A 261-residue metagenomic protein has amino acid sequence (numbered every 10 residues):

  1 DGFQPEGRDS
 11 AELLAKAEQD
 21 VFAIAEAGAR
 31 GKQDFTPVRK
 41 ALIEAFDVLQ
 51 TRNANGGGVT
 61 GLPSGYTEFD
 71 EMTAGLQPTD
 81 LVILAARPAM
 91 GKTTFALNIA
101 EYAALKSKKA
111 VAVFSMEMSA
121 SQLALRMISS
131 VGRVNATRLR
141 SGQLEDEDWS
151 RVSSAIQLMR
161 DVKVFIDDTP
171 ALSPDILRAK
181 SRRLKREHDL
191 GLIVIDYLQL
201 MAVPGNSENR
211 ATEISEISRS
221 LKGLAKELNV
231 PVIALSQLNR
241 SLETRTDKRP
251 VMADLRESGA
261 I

Functional and structural regions predicted by a protein language model:
D1-N55, V59, T79, A89-M90 (+3 more regions): Short, small/acidic-rich helices and loops at N termini and domain boundaries of DNA replication/processing enzymes
Y66-G75: Pre-Walker A adenine-sensing motif
F69, L84, E117, I166 (+2 more regions): Conserved hydrophobic/aromatic pocket- or pore-lining residues that grip, position, or stack substrates in active sites
E71, Y102-D189, V203: Cytosolic-facing regulatory segments adjacent to core modules
G75-M118, L172, L177-K185, G191-V194 (+2 more regions): P-loop NTPase nucleotide-binding module
A89, M118-S121, S129-S130, P170-S173 (+3 more regions): Conserved nucleotide-binding/hydrolysis micro-motifs of P-loop NTPases
A202-E208: Conserved ATPase-coupling elements of RecA-like P-loop NTPase cores
T212-I261: Phosphate-binding/switch region of NTP-binding enzymes
